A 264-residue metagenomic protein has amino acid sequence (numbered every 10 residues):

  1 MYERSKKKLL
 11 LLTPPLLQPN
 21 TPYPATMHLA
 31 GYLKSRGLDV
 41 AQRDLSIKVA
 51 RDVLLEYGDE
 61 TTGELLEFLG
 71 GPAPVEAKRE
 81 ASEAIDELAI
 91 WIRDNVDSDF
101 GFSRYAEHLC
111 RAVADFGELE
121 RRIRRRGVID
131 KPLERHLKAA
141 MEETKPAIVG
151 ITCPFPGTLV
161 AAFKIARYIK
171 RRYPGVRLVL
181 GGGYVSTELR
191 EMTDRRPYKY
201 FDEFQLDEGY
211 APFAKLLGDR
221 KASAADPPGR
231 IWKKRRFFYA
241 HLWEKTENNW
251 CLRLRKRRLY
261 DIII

Functional and structural regions predicted by a protein language model:
M1-L11: Generic start-of-chain signal for non-secretory N-termini
R4-K6, A162, I231-W232, W243-T246 (+1 more regions): Generic N-terminal leader/processing signal
K8, L16-P19, A25-L54, E107-R235: Glycine-rich beta-alpha loop elements in corrinoid/cobalamin-binding modules across cobalamin-dependent enzymes
P14-L16, K256: Glycine-rich His-Gly loop
A41-K131: Conserved N-terminal ligand/cofactor-binding loop architecture of enzyme catalytic domains
A73-E83, D207-Y210, W232-A240: Extended, charge-rich low-complexity interaction segments
R235-I264: Radical SAM [4Fe-4S] cluster-binding motif and immediate context
